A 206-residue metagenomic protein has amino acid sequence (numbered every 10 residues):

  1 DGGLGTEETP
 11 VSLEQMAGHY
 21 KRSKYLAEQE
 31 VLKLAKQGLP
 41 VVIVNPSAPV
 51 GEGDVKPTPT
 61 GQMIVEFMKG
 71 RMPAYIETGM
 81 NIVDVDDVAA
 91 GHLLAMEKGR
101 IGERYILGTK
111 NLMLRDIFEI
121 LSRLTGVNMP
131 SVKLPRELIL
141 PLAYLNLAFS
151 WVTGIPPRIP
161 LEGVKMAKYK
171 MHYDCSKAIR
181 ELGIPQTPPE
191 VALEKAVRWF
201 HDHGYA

Functional and structural regions predicted by a protein language model:
D1-G3, D54-T58, E119, A143-N146: Short aromatic-enriched loop/helix-cap "lid" or pocket-rim segments at secondary-structure transitions that line
D1-I43, A48, M72: Catalytic helix-loop patch of NAD(P)-dependent Rossmann-fold dehydrogenases
G3-E8, P59-M63, A148-W151: Short, hinge-like loop/turn segments at secondary-structure boundaries
R22, L26-A27, P59, I76-M96 (+1 more regions): Substrate-positioning beta->alpha
G38-I43, S47-N81: NAD(P)-dependent short-chain dehydrogenase/reductase
I43, I82, N111, H172: Short aromatic/basic micro-patch
G91-R158, C175, R180, E190-A206: Mid/C-terminal beta-alpha module of Rossmann-like enzyme folds, strongest in SDR-family dehydrogenases/epimerases
